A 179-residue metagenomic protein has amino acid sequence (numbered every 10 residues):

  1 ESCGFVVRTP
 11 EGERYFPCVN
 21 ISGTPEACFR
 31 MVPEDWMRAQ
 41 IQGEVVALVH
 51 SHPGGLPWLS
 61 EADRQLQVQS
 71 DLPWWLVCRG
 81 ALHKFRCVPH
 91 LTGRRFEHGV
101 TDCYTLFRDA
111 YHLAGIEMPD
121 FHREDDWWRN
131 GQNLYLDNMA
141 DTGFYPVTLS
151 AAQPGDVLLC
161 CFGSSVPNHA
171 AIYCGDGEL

Functional and structural regions predicted by a protein language model:
E1-A47, P53-R86: Conserved beta-strand-loop surface patch within small alpha/beta domains used for substrate/adaptor or ligand engagement
A47-H50, P73-C78, D156-C160, H169-I172: Short, hydrophobic/aromatic-rich beta-strand segments within well-structured domains
C87-L91: Short, surface-exposed amphipathic charged segments that create phosphate/polyanion-binding patches used for binding
T92-E97: Second-shell loop/turn segments in exported
H98-A114: Active-site nucleophilic cysteine motif
M118-R123: Surface-exposed patches in mature extracellular/periplasmic domains of secreted proteins
E124-L179: ...with weaker cross-activation on analogous glycine-rich loops/strands in unrelated enzymes
